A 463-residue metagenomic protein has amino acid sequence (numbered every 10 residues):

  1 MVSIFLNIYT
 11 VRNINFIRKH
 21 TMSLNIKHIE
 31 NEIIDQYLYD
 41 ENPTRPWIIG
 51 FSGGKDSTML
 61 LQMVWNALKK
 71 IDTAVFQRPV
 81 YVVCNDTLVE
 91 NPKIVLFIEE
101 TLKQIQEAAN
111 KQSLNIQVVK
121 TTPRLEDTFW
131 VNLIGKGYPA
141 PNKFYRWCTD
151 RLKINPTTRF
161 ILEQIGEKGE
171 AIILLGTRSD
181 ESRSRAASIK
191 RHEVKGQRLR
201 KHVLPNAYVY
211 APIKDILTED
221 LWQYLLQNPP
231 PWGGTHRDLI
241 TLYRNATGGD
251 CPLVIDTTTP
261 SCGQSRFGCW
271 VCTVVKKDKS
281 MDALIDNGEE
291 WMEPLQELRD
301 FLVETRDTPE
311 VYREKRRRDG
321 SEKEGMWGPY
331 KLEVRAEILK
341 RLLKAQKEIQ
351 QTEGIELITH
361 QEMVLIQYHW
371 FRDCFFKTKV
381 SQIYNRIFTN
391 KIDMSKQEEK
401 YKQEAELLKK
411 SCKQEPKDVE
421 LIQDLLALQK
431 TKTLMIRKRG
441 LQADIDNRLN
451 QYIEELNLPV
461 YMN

Functional and structural regions predicted by a protein language model:
V2-I48, K55-N463: Nucleotide-activated chemistry modules centered on ATP-dependent adenylation/adenylyltransferase
